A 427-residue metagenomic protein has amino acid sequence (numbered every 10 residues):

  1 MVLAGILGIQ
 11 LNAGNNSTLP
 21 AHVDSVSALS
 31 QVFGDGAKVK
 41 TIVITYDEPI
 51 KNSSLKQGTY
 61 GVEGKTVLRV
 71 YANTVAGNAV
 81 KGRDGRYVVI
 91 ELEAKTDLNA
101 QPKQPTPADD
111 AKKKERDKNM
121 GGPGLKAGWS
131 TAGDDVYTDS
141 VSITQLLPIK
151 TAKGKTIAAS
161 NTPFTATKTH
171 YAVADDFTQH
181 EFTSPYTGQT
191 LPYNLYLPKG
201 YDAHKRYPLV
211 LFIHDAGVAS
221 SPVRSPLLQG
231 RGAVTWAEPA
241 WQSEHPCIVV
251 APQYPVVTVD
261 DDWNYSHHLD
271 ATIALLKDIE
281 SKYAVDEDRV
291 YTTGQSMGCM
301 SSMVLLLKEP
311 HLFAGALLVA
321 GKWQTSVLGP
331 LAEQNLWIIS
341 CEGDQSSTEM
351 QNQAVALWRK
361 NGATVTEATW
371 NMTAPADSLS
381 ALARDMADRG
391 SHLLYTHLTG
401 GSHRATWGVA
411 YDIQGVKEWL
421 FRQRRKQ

Functional and structural regions predicted by a protein language model:
G14-T41, G64-Y207: A domain-start/cap signature at the N-terminus of enzymes
K38-S54: A short glycine/threonine-centered beta-strand motif
G200-K205, V259-S296: Gly/Ser-rich "nucleophile elbow"/oxyanion-hole loop immediately N-terminal to the catalytic nucleophile in hydrolases
L209, I213-I273: Active-site machinery of serine-nucleophile hydrolases
H245-C247, L331-L336: Short, proline-enriched alpha-helix->beta-strand connector loops that line the catalytic pocket of alpha/beta-hydrolase
S281-K282, D288-A332: Primarily recognizes the serine-hydrolase "nucleophile elbow" in alpha/beta-hydrolase and SGNH/GDSL folds
V327, W337-T348, T364-Q427: C-terminal catalytic histidine-bearing segment of alpha/beta-hydrolase fold enzymes
